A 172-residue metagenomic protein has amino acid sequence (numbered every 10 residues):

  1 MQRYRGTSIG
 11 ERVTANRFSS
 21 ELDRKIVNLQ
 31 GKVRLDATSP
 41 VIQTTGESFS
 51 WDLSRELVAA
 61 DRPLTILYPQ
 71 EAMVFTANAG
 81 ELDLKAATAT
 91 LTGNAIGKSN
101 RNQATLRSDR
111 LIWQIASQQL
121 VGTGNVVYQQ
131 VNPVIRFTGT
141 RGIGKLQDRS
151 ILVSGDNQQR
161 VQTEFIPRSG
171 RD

Functional and structural regions predicted by a protein language model:
M1-D172: Mature-chain termini and adjacent capping regions
